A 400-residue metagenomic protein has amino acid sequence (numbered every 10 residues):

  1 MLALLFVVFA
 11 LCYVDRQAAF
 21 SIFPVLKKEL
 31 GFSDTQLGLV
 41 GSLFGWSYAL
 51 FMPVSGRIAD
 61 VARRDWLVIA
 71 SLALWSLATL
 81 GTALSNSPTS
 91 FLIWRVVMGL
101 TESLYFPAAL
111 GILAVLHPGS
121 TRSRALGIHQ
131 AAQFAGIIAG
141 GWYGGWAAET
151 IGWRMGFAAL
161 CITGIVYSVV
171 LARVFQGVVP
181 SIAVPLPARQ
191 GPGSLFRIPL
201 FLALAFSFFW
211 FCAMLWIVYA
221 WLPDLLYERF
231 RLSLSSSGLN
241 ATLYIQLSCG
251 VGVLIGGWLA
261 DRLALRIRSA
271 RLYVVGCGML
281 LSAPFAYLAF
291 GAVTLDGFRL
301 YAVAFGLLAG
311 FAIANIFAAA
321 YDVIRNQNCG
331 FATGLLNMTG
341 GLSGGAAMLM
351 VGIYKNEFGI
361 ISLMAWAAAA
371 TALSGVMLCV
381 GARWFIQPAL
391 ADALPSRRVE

Functional and structural regions predicted by a protein language model:
A19-F20, P199-V253, I313, F317: Extracytoplasmic gate region of multi-pass secondary transporters
G31, R63, L84-S90, P118 (+1 more regions): Helix-breaking motifs and short loop linkers at transmembrane-helix boundaries and internal kinks in secondary membrane
L50-N86: Conserved MFS/SLC helix-loop-helix module at the cytosolic interface between two early adjacent transmembrane helices
L74, A78-G81, T89-V97, D296-A304: Paired small-residue
W94-A135: Cytoplasmic helix-loop-helix junction between adjacent transmembrane helices in 12-TM secondary transporters
H129-F175: Helix-loop-helix hairpin linking two adjacent transmembrane segments in secondary transporters
V178-A205, R229: Juxtamembrane intracellular "pre-TM" segments in multi-pass secondary transporters
R268-I316: C-terminal transmembrane helical hairpin of 12-TM major facilitator-type secondary transporters
